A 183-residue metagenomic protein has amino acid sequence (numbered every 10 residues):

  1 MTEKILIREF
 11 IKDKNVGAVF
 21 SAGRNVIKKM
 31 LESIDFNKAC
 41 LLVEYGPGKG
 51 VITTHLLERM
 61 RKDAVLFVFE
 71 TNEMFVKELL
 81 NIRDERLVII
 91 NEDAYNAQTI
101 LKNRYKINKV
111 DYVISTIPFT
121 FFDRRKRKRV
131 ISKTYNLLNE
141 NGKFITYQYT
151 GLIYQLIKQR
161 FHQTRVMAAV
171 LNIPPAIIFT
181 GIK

Functional and structural regions predicted by a protein language model:
T2-F36: Class I SAM-dependent methyltransferase Rossmann-like catalytic core, especially the SAM/SAH-binding loop
A39-G48: Conserved class I S-adenosyl-L-methionine
G50-T54: Glycine-rich SAM-binding Motif I of class I
N72: Conserved SAM/SAH-binding beta-strand->alpha-helix loop
F75-Y105: S-adenosyl-L-methionine
K128-E140: A short glycine-rich, Lys/Arg-flanked "PGG" loop and its adjoining helix->strand segment in the class I
E140-Q148: Conserved beta-strand signature within the Rossmann-like core of class I S-adenosyl-L-methionine
A168-K183: Core SAM-dependent methyltransferase catalytic element
